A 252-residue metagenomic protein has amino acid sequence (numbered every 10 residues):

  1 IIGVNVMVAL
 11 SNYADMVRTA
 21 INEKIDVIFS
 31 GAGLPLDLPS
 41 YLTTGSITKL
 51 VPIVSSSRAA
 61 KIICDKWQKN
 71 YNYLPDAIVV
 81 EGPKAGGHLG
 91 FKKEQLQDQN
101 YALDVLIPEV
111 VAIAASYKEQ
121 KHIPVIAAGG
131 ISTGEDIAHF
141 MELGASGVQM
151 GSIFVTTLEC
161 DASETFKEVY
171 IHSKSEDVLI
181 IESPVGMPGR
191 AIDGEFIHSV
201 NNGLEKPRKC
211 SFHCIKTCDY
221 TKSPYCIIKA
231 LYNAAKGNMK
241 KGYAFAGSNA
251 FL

Functional and structural regions predicted by a protein language model:
I1-Y117: Active-site entrance/lid segments in N-terminal catalytic domains of soluble metabolic enzymes
M7, A127-A128: Residue-level marker of alpha-helix boundaries and capping positions
A85-I126, S132-L252: Conserved active-site-proximal phosphate/metal-binding subdomains
